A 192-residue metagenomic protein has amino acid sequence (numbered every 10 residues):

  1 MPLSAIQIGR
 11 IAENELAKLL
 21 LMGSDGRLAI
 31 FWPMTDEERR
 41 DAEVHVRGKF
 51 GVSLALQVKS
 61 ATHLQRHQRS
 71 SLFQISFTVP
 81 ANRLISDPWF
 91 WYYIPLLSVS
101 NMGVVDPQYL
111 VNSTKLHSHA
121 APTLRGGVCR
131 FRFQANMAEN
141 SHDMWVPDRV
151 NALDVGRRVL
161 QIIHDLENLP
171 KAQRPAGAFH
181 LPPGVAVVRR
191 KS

Functional and structural regions predicted by a protein language model:
M1-E38, V44-S192: Mixed-charge (Asp/Glu-Lys/Arg
